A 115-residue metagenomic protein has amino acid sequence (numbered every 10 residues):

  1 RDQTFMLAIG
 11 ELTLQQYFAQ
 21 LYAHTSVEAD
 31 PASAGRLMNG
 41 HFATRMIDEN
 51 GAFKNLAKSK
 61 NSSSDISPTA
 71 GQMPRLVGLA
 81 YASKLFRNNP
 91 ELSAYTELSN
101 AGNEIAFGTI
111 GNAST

Functional and structural regions predicted by a protein language model:
R1-T115: Cofactor-binding active-site loop characterized by glycine-rich and histidine/acidic residues
